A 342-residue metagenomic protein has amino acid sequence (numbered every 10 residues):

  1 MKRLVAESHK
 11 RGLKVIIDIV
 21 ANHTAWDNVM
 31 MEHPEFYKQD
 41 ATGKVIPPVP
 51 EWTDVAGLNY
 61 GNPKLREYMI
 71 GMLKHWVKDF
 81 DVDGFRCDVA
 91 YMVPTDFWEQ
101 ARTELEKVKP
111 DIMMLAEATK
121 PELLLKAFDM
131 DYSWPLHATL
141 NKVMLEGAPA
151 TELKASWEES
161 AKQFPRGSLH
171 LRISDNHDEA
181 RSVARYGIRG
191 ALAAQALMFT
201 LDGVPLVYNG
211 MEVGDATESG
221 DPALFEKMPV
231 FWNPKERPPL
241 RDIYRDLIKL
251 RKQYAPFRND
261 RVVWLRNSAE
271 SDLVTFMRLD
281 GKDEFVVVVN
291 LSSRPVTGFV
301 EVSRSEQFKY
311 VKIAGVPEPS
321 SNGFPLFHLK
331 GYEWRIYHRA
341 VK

Functional and structural regions predicted by a protein language model:
M1-F80, Q100-K107: Substrate-binding/active-site clefts of carbohydrate-active enzymes
H9, G71, K78, D88-H170 (+8 more regions): Active-site-proximal helices and loops of the catalytic beta/alpha 8
V15-I17, F85, M114-A116, L171-R172 (+1 more regions): Hydrophobic faces of well-ordered beta-strands that scaffold small-molecule active sites in alpha/beta enzyme cores
M198, D202-A216: Substrate-binding cleft of secreted/luminal carbohydrate-active enzymes
D260-D283: Surface beta-strand/loop "capping" patches
V288-S292: Asparagine-centered strand-capping/turn motif at beta-strand->loop junctions
V311-P325: Solvent-exposed beta-strand/loop surfaces of large extracellular or lumenal domains
S321-K342: C-terminal beta-strand-rich structural cap/linker in extracellular carbohydrate-active enzymes
